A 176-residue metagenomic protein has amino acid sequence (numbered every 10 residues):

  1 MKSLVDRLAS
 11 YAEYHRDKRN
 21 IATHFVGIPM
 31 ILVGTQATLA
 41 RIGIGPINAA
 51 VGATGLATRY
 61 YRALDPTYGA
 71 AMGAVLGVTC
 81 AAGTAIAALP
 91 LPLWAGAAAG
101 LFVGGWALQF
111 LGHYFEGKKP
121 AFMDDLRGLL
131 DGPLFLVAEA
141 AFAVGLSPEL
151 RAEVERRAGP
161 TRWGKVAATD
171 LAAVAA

Functional and structural regions predicted by a protein language model:
K2-E13, Y114-A175: Membrane-proximal soluble regions of multi-pass membrane proteins
L8-P29, T35-L39, A57-T67, F115 (+1 more regions): Membrane interfacial helix-start motif at the N-side
I21-V26, P66-G73, L126, L130-L136: Membrane-interface loop-to-helix entry segments
V26-T35, M72-C80: Core segments of transmembrane alpha-helices that mediate helix-helix packing or line hydrophobic substrate/ligand
Q36-A40, G83-A88, L108-G112, E116-G117: Membrane-water interface at transmembrane helix exits
I47-G96: Helix-adjacent hinge/juxtasegments
A57-T67, M72, L101-K118, L136-V144: Transmembrane alpha-helical segments that form the membrane-embedded catalytic/substrate-channel core of multi-pass
G73-A85, L101-Q109, D124-L130, P148-A158: Juxtamembrane/interfacial segments around transmembrane helices
